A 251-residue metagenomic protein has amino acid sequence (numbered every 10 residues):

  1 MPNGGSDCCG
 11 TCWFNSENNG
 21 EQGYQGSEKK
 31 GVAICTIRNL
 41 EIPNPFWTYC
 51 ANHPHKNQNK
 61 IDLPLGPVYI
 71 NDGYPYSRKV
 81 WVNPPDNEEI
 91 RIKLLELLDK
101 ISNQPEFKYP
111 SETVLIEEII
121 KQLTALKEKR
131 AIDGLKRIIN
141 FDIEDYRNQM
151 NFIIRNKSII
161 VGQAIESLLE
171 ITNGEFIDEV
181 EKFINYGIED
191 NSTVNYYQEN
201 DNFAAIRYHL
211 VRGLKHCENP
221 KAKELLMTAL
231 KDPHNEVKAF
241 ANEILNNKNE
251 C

Functional and structural regions predicted by a protein language model:
M1-P84, I92-L95: Cysteine-centered metal-binding/redox modules
I34-R38, K223-K231: Low-complexity, intrinsically disordered Gly/Pro/Thr-rich segments
P45, E175, K221: Residues that form or flank phosphate/diphosphate-binding pockets in enzymes that use nucleotide phosphates
V68-E88, E96, E106-E128, R137 (+4 more regions): Structural detector for internal amphipathic alpha-helices that build alpha-solenoid repeat scaffolds
N87-R91, I132, I177-E181, A222-K223: Core helices of alpha-solenoid repeat scaffolds
L94-K100, I138-R147, V180-T193: Amphipathic alpha-helical segments within extended alpha-helical solenoids and repeat-rich scaffolds in large
D232-E236: Short coil/turn segments at helix-helix junctions and helix-capping linkers within large alpha-helical proteins
